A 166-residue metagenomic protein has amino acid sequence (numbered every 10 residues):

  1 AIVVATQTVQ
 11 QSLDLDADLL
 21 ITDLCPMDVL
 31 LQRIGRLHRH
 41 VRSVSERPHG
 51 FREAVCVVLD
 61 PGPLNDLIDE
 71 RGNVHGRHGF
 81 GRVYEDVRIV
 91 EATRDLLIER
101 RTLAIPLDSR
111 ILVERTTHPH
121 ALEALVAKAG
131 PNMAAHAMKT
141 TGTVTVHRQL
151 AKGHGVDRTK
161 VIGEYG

Functional and structural regions predicted by a protein language model:
A1, A17, I21-G166: C-terminal helicase lobe and adjacent C-terminal extensions/tails of nucleic-acid helicase motors
A1-Q10: Conserved two-lobed SF2 helicase motor
